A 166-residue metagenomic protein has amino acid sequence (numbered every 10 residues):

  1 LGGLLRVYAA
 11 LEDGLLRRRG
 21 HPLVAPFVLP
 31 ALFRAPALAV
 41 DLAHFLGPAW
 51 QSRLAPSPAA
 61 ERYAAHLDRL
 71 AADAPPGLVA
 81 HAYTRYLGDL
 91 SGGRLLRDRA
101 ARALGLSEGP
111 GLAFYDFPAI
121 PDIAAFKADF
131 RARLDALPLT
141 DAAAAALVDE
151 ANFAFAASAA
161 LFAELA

Functional and structural regions predicted by a protein language model:
L1-A166: Metal- and O2-centered redox machinery and metal/ROS homeostasis
